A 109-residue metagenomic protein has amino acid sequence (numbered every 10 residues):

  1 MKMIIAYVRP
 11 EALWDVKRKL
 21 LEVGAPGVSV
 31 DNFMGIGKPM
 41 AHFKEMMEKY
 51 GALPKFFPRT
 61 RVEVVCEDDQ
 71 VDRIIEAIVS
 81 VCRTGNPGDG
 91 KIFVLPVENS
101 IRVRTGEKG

Functional and structural regions predicted by a protein language model:
M1-G109: Positively charged, small/polar-rich N-terminal and surface patches that mediate targeting and assembly and bind
